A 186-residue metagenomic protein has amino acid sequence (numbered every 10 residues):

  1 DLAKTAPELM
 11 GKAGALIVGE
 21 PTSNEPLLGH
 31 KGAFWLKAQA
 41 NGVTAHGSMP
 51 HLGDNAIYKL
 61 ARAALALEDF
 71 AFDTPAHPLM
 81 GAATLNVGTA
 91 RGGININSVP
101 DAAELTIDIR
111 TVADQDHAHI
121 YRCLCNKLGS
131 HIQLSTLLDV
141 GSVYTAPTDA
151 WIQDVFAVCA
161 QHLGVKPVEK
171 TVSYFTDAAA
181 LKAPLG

Functional and structural regions predicted by a protein language model:
D1-W35: Acidic/histidine-rich catalytic neighborhood of metal-dependent amide-processing enzymes
V18-P21, L28, W35-G186: Metal-dependent amide/peptide-bond hydrolase catalytic core, centered on the "pita-bread" metallohydrolase fold
